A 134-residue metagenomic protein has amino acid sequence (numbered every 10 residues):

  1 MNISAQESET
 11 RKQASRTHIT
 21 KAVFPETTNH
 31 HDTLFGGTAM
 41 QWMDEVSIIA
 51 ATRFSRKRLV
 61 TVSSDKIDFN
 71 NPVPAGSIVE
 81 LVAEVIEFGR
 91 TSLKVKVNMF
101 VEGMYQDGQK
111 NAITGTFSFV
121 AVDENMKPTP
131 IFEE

Functional and structural regions predicted by a protein language model:
N2-S63, V120-E134: Hot-dog-fold acyl-thioester-processing enzymes
I3, E9-I19, P74-A75, I86-E134: HotDog/MaoC-like acyl-thioester-processing domains
V62-P72, E80-E84: Conserved interaction-surface patches within small, structured recognition/assembly domains
